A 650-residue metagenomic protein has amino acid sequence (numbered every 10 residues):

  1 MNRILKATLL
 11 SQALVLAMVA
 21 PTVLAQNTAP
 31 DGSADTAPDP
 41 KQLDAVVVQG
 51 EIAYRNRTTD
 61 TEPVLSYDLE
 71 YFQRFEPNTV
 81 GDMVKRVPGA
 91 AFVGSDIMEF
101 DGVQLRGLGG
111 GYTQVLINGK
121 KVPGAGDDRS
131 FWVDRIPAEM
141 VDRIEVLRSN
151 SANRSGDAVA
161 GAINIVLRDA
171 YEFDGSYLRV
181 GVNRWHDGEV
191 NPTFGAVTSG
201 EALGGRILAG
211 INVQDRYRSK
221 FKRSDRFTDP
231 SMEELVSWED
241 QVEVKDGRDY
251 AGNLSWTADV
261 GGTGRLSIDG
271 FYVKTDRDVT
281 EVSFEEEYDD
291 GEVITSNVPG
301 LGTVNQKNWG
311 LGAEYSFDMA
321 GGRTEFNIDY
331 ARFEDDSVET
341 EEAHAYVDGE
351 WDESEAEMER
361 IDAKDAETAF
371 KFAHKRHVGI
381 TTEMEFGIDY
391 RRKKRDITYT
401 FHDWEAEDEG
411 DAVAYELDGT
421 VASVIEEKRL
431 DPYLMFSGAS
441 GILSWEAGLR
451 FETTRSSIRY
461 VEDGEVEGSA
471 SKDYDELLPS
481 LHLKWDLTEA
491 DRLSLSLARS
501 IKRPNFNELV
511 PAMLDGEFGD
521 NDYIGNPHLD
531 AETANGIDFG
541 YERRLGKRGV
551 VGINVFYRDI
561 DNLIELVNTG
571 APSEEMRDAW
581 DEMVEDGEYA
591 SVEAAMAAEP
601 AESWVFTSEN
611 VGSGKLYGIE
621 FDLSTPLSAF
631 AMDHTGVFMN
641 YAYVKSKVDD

Functional and structural regions predicted by a protein language model:
N27-Q73, G110: Short, acidic, small-residue-rich periplasmic hinge/interaction motif at the N-terminus of Gram-negative outer-membrane
Q49, A53-N56, G81-K121: Extracytoplasmic beta-strand/coil segments of soluble accessory domains associated with Gram-negative outer-membrane
F92, K120-R148, A196, L254: Short acidic/polar hinge/loop motifs at secondary-structure boundaries that mediate gating or recognition
I136-G175, R179: A beta-strand signature from Gram-negative outer-membrane beta-barrel systems, especially the internal plug domain
H186-E281, T303-M319, P479-L481: Transmembrane beta-barrel wall of Gram-negative outer-membrane proteins
N253, T257-T275, G300-V461, D486 (+2 more regions): Face-selective signature of the C-terminal outer-membrane beta-barrel domain
E334-D336, K394-D396, E407, R455-S457 (+3 more regions): Surface-exposed extracellular loop regions of Gram-negative outer-membrane beta-barrel proteins, predominantly
Y557-D559, R577-D650: Gram-negative outer-membrane beta-barrel transporters
